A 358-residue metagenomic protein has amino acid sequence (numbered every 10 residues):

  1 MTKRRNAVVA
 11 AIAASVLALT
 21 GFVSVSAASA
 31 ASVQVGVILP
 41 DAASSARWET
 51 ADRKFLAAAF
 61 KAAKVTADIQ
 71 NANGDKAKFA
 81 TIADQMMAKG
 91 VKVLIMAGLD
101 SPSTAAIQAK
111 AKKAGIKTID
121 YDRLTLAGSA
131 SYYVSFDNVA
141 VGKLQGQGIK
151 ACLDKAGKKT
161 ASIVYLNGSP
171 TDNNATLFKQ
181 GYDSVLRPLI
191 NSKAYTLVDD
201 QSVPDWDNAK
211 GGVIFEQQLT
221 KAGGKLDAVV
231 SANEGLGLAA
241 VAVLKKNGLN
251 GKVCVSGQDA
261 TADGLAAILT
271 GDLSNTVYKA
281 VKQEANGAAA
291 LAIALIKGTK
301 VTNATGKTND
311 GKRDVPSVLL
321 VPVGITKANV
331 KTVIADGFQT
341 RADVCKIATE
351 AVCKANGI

Functional and structural regions predicted by a protein language model:
T2-V8, S29-I358: A residue-level marker of the well-folded mature domains of exported/periplasmic proteins
A7-V16: Sec-dependent signal peptide hydrophobic core
V16-L19, I296: C-terminal alpha-helix/helix-terminus motif
A18-A27: C-terminal segment of classical bacterial N-terminal signal peptides
